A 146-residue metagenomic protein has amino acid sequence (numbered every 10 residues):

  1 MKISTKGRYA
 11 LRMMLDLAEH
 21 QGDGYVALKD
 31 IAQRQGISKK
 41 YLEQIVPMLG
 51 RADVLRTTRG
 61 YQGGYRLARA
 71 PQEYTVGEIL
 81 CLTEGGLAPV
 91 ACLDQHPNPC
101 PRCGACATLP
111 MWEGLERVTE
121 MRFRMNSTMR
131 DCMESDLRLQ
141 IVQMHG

Functional and structural regions predicted by a protein language model:
M1-M14: Short alpha-helical segments that sit at the start of domains
M13-H20, L82: Short amphipathic alpha-helical elements of helix-turn-helix/winged-helix folds
V26-G36: A short alpha-helical element within helix-turn-helix/winged-helix DNA-binding domains across DNA-binding proteins
Q33, G50-R51: Alpha-helical residues within the helix-turn-helix
K40: Key DNA-contact positions within bacterial/archaeal DNA-binding proteins
D53-A68: Beta-hairpin "wing" of winged helix-turn-helix
A68-G146: Non-DNA-binding regulatory cores of transcription-related proteins, predominantly C-terminal effector-binding
